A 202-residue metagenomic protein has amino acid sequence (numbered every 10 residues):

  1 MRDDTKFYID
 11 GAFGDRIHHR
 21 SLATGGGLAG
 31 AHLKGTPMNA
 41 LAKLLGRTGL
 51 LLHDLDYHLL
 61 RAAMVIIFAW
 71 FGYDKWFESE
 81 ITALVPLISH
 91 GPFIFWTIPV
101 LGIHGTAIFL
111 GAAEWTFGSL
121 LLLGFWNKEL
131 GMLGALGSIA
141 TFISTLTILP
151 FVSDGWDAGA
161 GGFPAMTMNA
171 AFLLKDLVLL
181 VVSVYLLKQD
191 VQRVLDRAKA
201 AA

Functional and structural regions predicted by a protein language model:
R2-G27: Terminal low-complexity tails and localization/encapsulation signals of metabolic enzymes
G27-A202: Membrane-interface extramembranous regions
